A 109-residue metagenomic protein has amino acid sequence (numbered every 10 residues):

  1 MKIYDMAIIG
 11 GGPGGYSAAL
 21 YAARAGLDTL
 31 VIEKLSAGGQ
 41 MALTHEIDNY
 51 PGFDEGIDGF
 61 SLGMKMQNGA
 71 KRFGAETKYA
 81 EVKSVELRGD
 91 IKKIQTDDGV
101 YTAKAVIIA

Functional and structural regions predicted by a protein language model:
M1-G14: Beta1/beta-strand and adjacent pyrophosphate-binding region of the FAD-binding site in flavoprotein oxidoreductases
K2-Y4, Q95-A105: Core beta-strand elements of the Rossmann-like FAD/NAD(P) dinucleotide-binding domain in flavoenzyme oxidoreductases
Y4-M6, A19, G52-D54: Short, contiguous strand/loop micro-motifs
A7-I9, A23-L43: Glycine-rich FAD pyrophosphate-binding loop
I8, I107-I108: N-terminal Rossmann-like NAD(P) cofactor-binding module of classical short-chain dehydrogenase/reductase
P13, S17-T29, G63: N-terminal FAD cofactor-binding segment of flavoenzymes
L30-I32, K78, I107: Hydrophobic/aromatic beta-strand patches that form the interior of the parallel beta-sheet core in alpha/beta enzyme
A42-V100: N-terminal Rossmann-like dinucleotide/flavin-binding domain of flavoprotein oxidoreductases that bind FAD/FMN
